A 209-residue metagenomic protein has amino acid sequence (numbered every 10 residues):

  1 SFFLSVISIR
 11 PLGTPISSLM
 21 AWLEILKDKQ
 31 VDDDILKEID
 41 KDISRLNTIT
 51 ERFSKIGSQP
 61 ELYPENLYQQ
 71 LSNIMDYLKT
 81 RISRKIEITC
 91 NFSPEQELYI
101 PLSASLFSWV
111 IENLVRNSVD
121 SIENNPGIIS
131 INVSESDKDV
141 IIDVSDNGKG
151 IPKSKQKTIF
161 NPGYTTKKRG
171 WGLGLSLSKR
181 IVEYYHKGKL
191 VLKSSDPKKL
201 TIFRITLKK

Functional and structural regions predicted by a protein language model:
S5, G174, S178: Short alpha-helical Gxxx[C/S/T] motif in the catalytic ATP-binding
S18, D33-K85: Conserved DHp (HisKA) dimerization/phosphotransfer helix of two-component histidine kinases, i.e., the long coiled-coil
E87-L98: Conserved catalytic submotifs in the C-terminal HATPase_c
I128-K138: Short beta-strand/loop element within the Bergerat-fold HATPase_c
D146: Acidic ATP/Mg2+-coordinating residue in the GHKL
I151-P162: Short conserved segment of the HATPase_c
V182-E183: Detector for a conserved hydrophobic position within an alpha-helical segment of the HATPase_c
H186-S195: Glycine-rich ATP-binding loops of the HATPase_c
